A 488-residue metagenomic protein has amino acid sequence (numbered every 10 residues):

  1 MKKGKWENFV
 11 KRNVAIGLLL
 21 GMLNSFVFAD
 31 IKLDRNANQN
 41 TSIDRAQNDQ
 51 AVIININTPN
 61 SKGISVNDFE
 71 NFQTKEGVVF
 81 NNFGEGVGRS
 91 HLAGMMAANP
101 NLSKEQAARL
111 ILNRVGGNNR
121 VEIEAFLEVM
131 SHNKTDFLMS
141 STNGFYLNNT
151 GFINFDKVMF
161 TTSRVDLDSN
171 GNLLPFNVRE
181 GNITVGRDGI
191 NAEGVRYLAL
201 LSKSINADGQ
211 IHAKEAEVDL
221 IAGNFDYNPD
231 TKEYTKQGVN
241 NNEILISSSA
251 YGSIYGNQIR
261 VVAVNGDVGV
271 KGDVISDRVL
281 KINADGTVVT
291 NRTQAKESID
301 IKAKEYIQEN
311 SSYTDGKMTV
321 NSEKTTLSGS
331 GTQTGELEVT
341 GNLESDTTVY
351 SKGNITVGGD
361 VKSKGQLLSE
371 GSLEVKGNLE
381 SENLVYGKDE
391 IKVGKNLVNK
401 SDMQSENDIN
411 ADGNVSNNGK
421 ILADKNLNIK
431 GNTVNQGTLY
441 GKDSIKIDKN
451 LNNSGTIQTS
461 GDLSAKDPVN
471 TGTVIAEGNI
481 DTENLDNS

Functional and structural regions predicted by a protein language model:
K2-F9, F26-I275: Solvent-exposed adhesion/ligand-recognition segments of exported proteins
N13-S25: Bacterial N-terminal signal peptides
N57-K62, D285-G286, K324-T325: Secondary-structure transition/turn motif
D68-F72, G94-L102, V121-M130, F145-F152 (+18 more regions): Short, T/G/N/S-enriched strand-turn elements that build extracellular solenoid repeat scaffolds
V79-G86, V218-L220, I259-V261, I299-D300 (+5 more regions): Extracellular beta-strand repeat scaffolds in secreted/surface proteins
K281: Beta-strand-dominated lipid-handling architectures at cellular/organellar boundaries
